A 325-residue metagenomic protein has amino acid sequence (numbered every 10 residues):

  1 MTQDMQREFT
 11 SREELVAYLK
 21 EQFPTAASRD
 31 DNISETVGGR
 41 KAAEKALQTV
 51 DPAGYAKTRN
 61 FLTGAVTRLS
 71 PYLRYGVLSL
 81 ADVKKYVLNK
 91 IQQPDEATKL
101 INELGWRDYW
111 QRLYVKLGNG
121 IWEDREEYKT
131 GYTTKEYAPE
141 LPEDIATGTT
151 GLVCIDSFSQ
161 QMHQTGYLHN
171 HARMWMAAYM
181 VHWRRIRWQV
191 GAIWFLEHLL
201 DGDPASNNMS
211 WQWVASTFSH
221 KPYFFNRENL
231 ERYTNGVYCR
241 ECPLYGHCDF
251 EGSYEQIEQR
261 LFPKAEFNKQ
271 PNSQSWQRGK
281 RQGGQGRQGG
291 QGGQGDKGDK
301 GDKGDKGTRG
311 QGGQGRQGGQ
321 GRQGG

Functional and structural regions predicted by a protein language model:
M1-N170, A178-G290, G319-G325: C-terminal catalytic domain of photolyase/cryptochrome flavoproteins, centering on the FAD-binding pocket
W175: Catalytic core of non-heme Fe(II) oxygenases with the double-stranded beta-helix
G284-Q323: Intrinsically disordered, low-complexity repeat regions of secreted/extracellular protein precursors
